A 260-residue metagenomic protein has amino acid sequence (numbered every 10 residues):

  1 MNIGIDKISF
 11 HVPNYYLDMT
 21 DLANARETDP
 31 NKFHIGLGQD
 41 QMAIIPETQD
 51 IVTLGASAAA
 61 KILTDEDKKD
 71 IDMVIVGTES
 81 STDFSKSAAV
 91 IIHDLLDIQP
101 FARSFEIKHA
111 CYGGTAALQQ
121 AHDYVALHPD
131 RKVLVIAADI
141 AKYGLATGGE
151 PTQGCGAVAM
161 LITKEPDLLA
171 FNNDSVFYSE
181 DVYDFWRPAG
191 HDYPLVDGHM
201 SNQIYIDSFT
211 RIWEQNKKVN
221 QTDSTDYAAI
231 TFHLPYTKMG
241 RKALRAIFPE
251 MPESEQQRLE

Functional and structural regions predicted by a protein language model:
M1-T48, T147-E214, V219: Condensing-enzyme catalytic core mediating Claisen C-C bond formation in acyl metabolism
I5-K7, F33, I62, V74 (+5 more regions): Buried hydrophobic positions in well-ordered alpha/beta secondary-structure cores of metabolic enzymes
S9-H11, G77-T82, H109-G114, A137-K142 (+1 more regions): Acidic, glycine-rich active-site loops and adjacent beta-strand->loop/helix elements that engage anionic groups
K32-G36, D40-T53, E79-K132, A246-E260: Conserved catalytic cysteine-centered active-site region of acyl-thioester-dependent Claisen-condensing enzymes
A58-D72, T210-A228, I247-P252: Phosphate/pyrophosphate-binding loops at sites that engage ATP/ADP/AMP, CoA/4′-phosphopantetheine, polyphosphate
D72-S80, E106, I230-T231: Short glycine-rich or small-residue beta-strand-to-loop segments that form or flank ligand, phosphate, metal/Fe-S
A126-A159: Flexible, glycine-rich active-site loops centered on histidine and acidic residues that chelate a metal or position
M200-K217, Y227-R241, F248, E260: A conserved active-site cap/scaffold subdomain adjacent to cofactor or substrate pockets
